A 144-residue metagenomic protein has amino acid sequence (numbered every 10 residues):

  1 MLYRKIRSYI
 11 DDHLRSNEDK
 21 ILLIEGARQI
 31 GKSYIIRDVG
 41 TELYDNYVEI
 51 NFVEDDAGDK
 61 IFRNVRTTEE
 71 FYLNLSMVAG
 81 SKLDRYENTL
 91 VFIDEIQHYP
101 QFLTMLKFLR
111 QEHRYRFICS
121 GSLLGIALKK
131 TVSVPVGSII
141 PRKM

Functional and structural regions predicted by a protein language model:
M1-M144: Phosphate-binding site recognition
